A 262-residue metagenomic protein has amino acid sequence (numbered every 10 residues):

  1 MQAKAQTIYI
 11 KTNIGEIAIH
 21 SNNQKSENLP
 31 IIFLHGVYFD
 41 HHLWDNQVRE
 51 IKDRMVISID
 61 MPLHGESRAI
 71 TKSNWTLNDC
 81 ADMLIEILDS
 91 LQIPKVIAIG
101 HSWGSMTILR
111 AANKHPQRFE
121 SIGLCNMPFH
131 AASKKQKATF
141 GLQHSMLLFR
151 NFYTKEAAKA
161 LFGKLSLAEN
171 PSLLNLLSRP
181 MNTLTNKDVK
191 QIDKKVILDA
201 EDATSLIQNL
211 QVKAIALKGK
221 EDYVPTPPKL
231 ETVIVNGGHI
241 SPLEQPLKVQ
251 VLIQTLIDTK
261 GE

Functional and structural regions predicted by a protein language model:
M1-E16: N-terminal cap/lid segment of alpha/beta-hydrolase-fold proteins
G15-R68: Conserved HGGG/HGGXW glycine-rich cap/lid loop of the alpha/beta-hydrolase fold
I57-I99, V251: Active-site loop/oxyanion-hole signature of alpha/beta-hydrolase fold enzymes
G100-G104, I108: Gly/Ala-rich beta-loop-alpha elbow adjacent to hydrolase catalytic centers
L109, N113, F119-R150: Flexible "cap/lid" loop of the alpha/beta hydrolase fold
S133-K137, N151-L206: Conserved alpha/beta-hydrolase catalytic His-Asp/Glu region
K187-K229, N236: Conserved serine/cysteine hydrolase catalytic core
G237-L252: Catalytic histidine-centered segment of alpha/beta-hydrolase-like enzymes
